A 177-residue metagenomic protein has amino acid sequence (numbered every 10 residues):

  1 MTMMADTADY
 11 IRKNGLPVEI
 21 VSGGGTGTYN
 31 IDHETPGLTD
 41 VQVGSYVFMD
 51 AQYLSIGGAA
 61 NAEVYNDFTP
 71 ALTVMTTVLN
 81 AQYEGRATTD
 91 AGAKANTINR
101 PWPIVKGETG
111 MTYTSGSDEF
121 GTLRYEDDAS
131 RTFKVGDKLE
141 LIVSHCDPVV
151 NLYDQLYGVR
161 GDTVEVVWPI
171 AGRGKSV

Functional and structural regions predicted by a protein language model:
M1-A62: Active-site loop/helix belt of alpha/beta enzymes
T2-D6, L16, E63, T69-T73 (+3 more regions): Conserved active-site and cofactor/substrate-binding residues in soluble primary-metabolism enzymes
N30-T35, D40, N66-P70, T77-Q82 (+1 more regions): Short, conserved, surface-exposed binding loops centered on an aromatic residue
S45-G107: Internal helical hairpin/lid segments
A81-V177: C-terminal accessory subdomain/extension
